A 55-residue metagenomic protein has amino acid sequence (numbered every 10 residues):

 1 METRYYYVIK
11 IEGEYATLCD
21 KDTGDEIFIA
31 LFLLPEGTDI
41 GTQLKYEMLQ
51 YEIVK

Functional and structural regions predicted by a protein language model:
M1, D22-G24: Glycine-centered tight beta-turn/hairpin loop motif at sheet-sheet or coil-to-beta transitions
M1-E12: Structural detector for short beta-strands of small beta-barrel domains
E14-L18: Short aromatic-glycine-enriched beta-strand elements
G24-E36: Beta-strand/loop nucleic-acid-binding surfaces
M48-K55: Short, Lys/Arg- and Gly-enriched loop/turn segments at beta-strand edges
